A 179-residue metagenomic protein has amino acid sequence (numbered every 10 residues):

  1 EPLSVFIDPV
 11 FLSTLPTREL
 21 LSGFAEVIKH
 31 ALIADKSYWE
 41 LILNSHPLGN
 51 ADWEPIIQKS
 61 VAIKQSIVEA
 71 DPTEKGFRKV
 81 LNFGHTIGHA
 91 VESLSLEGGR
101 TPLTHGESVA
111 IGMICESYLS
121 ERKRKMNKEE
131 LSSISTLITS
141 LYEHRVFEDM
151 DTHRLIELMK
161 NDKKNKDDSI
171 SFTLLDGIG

Functional and structural regions predicted by a protein language model:
E1-N44: A glycine/threonine-rich phosphate-anchoring loop and its flanking beta-alpha core in nucleotide/phosphate-binding
F24-I28, I56-I67, L81, M113 (+2 more regions): Short alpha-helical scaffolding segments that buttress acidic/His motifs in well-ordered protein cores
A25-V27, K125-G179: C-terminal charged capping/lid subdomain of soluble metabolic enzymes
S45-G99: Oxyanion-binding "anion nests"
S93, I114-R122: Short glycine/serine- and small hydrophobic-enriched flexible loop segments
E107-C115: Small-residue-rich helix-loop
